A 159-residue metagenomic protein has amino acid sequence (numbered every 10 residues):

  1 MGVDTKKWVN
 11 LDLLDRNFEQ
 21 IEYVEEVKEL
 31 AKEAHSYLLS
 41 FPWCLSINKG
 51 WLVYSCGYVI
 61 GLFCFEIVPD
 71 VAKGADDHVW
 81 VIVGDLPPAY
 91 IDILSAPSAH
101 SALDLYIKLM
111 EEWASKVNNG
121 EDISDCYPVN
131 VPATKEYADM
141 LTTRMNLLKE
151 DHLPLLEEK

Functional and structural regions predicted by a protein language model:
M1-C56: N-terminal "first-domain core" detector
W8-L11, S55-I91: Short aromatic-glycine-(Arg/Gly/Cys) micro-motifs in beta-strand/loop hairpins
Q20-A31, H100, V131-A138, T142: Generic detection of long, well-ordered alpha-helical segments
Q20-V24, P88-P97: Short, charged/polar micro-motifs that form catalytic or ligand-binding hotspots
L30-P42, Y106, M110, M145-L148 (+1 more regions): Hydrophobic, Leu/Ile/Phe/Ala-enriched alpha-helical segments that form helix-helix packing faces
P42-L45, A114-E121, K149-K159: Long, hydrophobic, amphipathic alpha-helical segments used as structural scaffolds
W51-D70, C126-K159: A cross-kingdom feature marking charged/low-complexity
D92-Y137: Amphipathic protein-protein interaction modules
